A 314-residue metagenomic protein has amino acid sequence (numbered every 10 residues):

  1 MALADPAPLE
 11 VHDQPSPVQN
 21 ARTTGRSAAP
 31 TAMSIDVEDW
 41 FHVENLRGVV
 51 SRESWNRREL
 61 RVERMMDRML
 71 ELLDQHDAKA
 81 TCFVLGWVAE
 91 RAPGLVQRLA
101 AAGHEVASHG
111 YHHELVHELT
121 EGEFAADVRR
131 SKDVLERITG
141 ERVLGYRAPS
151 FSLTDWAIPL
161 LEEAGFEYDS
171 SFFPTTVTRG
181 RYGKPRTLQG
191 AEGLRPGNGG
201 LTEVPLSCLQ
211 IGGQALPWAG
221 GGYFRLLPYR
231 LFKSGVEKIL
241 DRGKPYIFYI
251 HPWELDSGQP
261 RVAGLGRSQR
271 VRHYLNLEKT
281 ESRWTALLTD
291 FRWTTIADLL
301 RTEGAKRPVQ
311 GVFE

Functional and structural regions predicted by a protein language model:
A2-G145, S150-I211, P228-E314: Catalytic alpha-helical scaffold of carbohydrate-active enzymes acting on polysaccharides/glycoconjugates
V143, L216-L226: Surface-exposed cleft-lining segments at the edges of enzyme active sites
